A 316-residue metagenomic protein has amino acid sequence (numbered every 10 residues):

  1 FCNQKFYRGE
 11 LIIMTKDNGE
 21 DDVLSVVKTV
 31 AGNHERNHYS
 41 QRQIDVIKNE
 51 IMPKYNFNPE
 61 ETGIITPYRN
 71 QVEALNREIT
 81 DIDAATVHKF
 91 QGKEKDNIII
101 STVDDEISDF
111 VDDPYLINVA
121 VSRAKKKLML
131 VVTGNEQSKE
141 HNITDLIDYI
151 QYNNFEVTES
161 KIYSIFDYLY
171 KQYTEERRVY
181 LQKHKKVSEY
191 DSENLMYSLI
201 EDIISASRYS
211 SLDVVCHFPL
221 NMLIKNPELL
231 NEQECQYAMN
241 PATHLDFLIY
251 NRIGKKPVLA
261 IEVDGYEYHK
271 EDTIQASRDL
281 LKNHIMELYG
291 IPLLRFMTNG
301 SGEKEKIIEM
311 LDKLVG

Functional and structural regions predicted by a protein language model:
F1-Y7: ASCE P-loop NTPase helicase motor core
N3, I13-K16, D22-L24, I107-R208: Helicase C-terminal subdomain and adjacent C-terminal extension
E10-E78: Conserved helicase/translocase motor-coupling segment
E35, V72-L75, K93-K95, E106-V111 (+4 more regions): Switch/connector loops and helix/strand junctions flanking conserved nucleotide-binding motifs in nucleotide-processing
R42-E50, T86, L116, K306: Well-ordered alpha-helical segments embedded in enzymatic catalytic cores
T66-N70, A84-Q91: Conserved helicase motor
K93-D105, K127-L130: A short beta-strand element within the Helicase C-terminal
K161-G316: Nucleic-acid endo/exonuclease domains
